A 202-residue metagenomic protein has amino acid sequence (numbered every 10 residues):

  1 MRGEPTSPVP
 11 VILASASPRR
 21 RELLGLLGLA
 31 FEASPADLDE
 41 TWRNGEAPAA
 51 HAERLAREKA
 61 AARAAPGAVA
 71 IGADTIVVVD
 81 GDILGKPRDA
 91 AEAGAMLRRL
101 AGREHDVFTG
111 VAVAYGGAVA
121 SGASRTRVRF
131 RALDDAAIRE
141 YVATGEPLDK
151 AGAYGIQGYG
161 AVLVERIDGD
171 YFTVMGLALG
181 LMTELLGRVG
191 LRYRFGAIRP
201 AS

Functional and structural regions predicted by a protein language model:
R2-I12, G45-S202: Anionic-ligand binding patches
R2-L29: N-terminal beta1-alpha1 ligand-phosphate binding loop
A16, A36, G116: Cofactor-binding loop segments of dinucleotide-utilizing enzymes, especially the Rossmann-like FAD- and NAD(P)+-binding
E22-L26, R43, A65-P66: Short loop/helix-cap segments at secondary-structure boundaries that form the rim of catalytic
G28-G45, V119-S124: Short glycine-rich, Thr/Ser-proximal phosphate-binding strand/loop in the N-terminal lobe of ATP-dependent enzymes
